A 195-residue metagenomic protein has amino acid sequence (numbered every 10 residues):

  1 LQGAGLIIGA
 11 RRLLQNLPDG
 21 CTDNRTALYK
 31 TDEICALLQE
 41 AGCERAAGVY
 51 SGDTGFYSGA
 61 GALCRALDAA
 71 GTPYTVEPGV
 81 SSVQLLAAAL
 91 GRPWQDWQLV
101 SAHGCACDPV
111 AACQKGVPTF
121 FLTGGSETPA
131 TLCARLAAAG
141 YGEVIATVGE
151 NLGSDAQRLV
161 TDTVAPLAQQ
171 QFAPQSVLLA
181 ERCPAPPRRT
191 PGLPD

Functional and structural regions predicted by a protein language model:
Q2-T75, Q84: Class I S-adenosyl-L-methionine
I8-A10, G48-Y50, Y74-G79, L99-S101 (+2 more regions): General beta-strand structural signal in soluble alpha/beta enzymes
L14-N16, S81-L85, A106-C107, T128-P129 (+1 more regions): Short gly/pro/ser/thr-enriched loop/turn and capping motifs at secondary-structure boundaries
L17-D19, S58-A60, L86-A87, A130-C133 (+2 more regions): Short glycine-/acidic-enriched loop or helix-start segments at secondary-structure transitions that form or flank
D23-K30, G71-V76, W94-S101, G142-V148: Short hydrophobic/aromatic-enriched beta-strand-loop microsegments
C43-A46, K115-D195: A contiguous loop/helix-start segment that scaffolds small-molecule binding in enzyme catalytic cores
G52-V117: Class I SAM-dependent methyltransferase SAM-binding "motif I" and its flanking Rossmann-like core
